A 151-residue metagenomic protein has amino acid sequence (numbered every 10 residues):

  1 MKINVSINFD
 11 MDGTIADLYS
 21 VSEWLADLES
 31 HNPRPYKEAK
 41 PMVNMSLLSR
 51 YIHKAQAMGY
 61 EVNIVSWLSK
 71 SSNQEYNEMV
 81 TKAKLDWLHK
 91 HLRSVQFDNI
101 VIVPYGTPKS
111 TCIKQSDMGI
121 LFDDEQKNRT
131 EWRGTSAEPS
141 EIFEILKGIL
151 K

Functional and structural regions predicted by a protein language model:
M1-F9: Non-catalytic pre-domain segments flanking phosphatase-related domains
K2, M58, K114-M118: Glycine-rich phosphate-binding loop signature in dinucleotide/nucleotide-binding domains
N8, D12-W87, H91: Alpha-helical substrate-recognition element adjacent to the catalytic core
M58-G59, H89-N99, G134-P139: Structural alpha-beta junctions
E61-N63, V101, I120: A structural signal for isolated positions on well-ordered beta-strands in alpha/beta enzyme cores
V65, V103-Y105, P139: Conserved beta-strand termini and adjacent loop/short-helix elements that scaffold enzyme active sites in alpha/beta
S94, D98-M118: Donor nucleotide-activated moiety binding/catalytic core segment of transferases that use nucleotide-activated donors
D117-K151: Acidic, Mg2+-coordinating phosphoryl-transfer loop and its flanking beta/alpha structural elements, shared across
